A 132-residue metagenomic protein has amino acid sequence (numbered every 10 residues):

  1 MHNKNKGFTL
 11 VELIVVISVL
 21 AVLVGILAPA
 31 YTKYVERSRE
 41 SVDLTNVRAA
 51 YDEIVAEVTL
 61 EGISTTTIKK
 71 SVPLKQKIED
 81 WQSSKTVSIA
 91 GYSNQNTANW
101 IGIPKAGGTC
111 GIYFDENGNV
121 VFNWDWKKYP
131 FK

Functional and structural regions predicted by a protein language model:
K4-Y31: N-terminal single-pass transmembrane signal-anchor helix
G25-L27, V87, Q95: Short, intrinsically disordered, low-complexity terminal segments
Y31-A49: Aliphatic-rich helix starts adjacent to a transmembrane/signal segment
D52-K75, E79: Alpha-helix exit/C-cap motif
K75-S83, S93-K132: Short, surface-exposed interaction loops/tails
